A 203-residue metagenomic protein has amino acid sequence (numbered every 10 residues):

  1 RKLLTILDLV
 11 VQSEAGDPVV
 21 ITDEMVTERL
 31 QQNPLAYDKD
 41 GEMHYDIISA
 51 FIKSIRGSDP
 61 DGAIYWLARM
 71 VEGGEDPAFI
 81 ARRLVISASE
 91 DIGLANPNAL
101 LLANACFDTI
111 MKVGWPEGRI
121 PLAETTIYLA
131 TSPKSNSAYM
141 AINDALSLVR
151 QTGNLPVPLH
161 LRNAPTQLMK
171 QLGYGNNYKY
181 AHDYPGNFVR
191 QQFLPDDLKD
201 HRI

Functional and structural regions predicted by a protein language model:
R1-S13, S49-I52, Y65-R69, R82: C-terminal helical "lid" of AAA+/P-loop NTPase domains
R1-T5, L9-I21, A36-G41, D91-N98 (+1 more regions): Conserved C-terminal "switch" segment of AAA+ ATPases
L4, D8-Q32, A78-L84, A141-L146 (+1 more regions): Conserved C-terminal helix/linker of AAA+ ATPases
V11-E14, L30, I55, V71 (+2 more regions): Hydrophobic residues in alpha-helical segments
P18, K39-M43, I55-R56, G73 (+3 more regions): Replace "in large, NTP-powered and nucleic-acid-processing enzymes" with "in large, NTP-powered factors and other
N33-R56, G62-L67: Conserved helicase/translocase motor-coupling segment
D59-D61, L67-N176, Y180-H182: Terminal-proximal interaction/regulatory segments of ATP-powered molecular machines
K170-R202: Intrinsically disordered, low-complexity linker/assembly segments
